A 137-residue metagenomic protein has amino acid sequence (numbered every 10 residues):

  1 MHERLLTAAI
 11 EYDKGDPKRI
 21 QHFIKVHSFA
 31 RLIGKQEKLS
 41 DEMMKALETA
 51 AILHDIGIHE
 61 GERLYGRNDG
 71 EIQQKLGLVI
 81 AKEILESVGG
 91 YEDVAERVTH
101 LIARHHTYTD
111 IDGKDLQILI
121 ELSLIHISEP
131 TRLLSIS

Functional and structural regions predicted by a protein language model:
H2-K25, G57-R67: Active-site flanking loop/helix segments enriched in acidic
H2-L6, H27, Q74-L78, K82 (+1 more regions): An amphipathic alpha-helix signature
D16-L47, K82-V88: Alpha-helical phosphate/pyrophosphate-handling elements in metalloenzyme active cores
H22, H54, Q73, H105-H106 (+1 more regions): Histidine-centered active-site/metal-ligand motif
M44-R63, G77, T99-H106: His-Asp-centered metal-binding catalytic motifs of divalent-metal-dependent phosphohydrolases/nucleases
H59-E96: Helix-adjacent hinge/juxtasegments
G90-S128: Histidine/acidic-rich helix-loop-helix segments that form or flank divalent-metal centers in metalloenzyme catalytic
H126-S137: Single conserved hydrophobic/aromatic residue that forms the stacking wall/gate of nucleotide- or nucleobase-binding
